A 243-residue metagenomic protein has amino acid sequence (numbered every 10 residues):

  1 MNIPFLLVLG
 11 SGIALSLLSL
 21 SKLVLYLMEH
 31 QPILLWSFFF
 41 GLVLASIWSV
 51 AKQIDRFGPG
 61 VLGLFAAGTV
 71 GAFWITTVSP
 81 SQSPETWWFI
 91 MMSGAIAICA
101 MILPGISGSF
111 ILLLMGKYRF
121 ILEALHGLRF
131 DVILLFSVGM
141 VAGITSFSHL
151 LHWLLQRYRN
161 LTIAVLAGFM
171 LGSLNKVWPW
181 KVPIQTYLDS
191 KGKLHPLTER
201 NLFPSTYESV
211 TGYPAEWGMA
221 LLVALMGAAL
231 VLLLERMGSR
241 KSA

Functional and structural regions predicted by a protein language model:
M1-L103, S107-A243: Multi-pass membrane proteins that catalyze or facilitate reactions on polyprenyl-/lipid-phosphate substrates and their
